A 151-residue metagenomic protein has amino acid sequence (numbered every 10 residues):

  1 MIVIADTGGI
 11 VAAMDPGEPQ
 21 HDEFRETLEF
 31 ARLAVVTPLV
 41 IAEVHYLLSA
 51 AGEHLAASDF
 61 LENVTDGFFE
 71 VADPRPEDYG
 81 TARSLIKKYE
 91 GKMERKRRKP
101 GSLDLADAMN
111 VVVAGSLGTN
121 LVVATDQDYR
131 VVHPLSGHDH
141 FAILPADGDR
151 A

Functional and structural regions predicted by a protein language model:
M1, F30-A34, G67-E70, G118-L121: Short active-site oxyanion
M1-V36, S49-E62, S136, G148-A151: Short, well-structured N-terminal submotif of metal-dependent ribonuclease cores
A5, V35-V36, D73, L105 (+1 more regions): Short beta-strand scaffold positions
I10-V11, I41, Y129-R130: A generic structural signal for short hydrophobic patches within well-formed alpha-helices
H45, S49-G80, K88, M93: Active-site-proximal, substrate-binding regions of enzyme catalytic domains and RNA-binding/basic surfaces
V71-L121: Active-site neighborhoods of divalent-metal-dependent phosphate/nucleic-acid chemistry enzymes
V111, G115-A151: Acidic, PIN/NYN-like endoribonuclease modules and their adjacent C-terminal/linker elements
